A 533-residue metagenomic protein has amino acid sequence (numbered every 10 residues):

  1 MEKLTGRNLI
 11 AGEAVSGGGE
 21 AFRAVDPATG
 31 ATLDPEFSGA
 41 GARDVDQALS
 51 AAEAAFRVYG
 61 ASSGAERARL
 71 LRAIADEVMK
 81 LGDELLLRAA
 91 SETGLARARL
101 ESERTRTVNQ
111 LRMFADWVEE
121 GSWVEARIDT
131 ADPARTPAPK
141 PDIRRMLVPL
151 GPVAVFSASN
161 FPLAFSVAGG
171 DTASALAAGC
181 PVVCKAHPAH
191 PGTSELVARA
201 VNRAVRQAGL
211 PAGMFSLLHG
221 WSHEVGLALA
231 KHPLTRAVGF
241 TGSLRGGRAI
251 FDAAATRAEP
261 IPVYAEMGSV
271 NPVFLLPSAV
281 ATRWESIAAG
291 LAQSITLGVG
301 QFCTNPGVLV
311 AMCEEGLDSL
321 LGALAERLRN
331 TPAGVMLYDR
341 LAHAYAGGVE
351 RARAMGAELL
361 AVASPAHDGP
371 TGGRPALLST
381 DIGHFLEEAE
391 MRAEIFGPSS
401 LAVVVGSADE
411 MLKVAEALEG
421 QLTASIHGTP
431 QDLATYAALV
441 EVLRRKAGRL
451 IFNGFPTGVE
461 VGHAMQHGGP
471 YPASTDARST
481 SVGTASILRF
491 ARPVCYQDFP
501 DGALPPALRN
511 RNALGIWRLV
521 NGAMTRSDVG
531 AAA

Functional and structural regions predicted by a protein language model:
M1-A138, A533: N-terminal Rossmann-like NAD(P)+-binding subdomain of aldehyde/semialdehyde dehydrogenases
T5, G17, A289, A311-L422: NAD(P)-dependent aldehyde/semialdehyde dehydrogenase
F56, G60, A75-G82, L86-A89 (+19 more regions): Structural signal for hydrophobic packing residues in well-ordered secondary-structure cores of soluble enzyme domains
L70, C180-T193, M214, I261-P277 (+6 more regions): Short loop-to-beta-strand entry elements in the cores of soluble alpha/beta enzymes
S122-Q293, D318, V529-G530: Rossmann-like NAD(P) dinucleotide-binding subdomain of oxidoreductase/dehydrogenase enzymes
N160, A189, S222-H223, T235 (+11 more regions): Short, glycine-/Ser/Thr-/acidic-enriched flexible segments
D368-G373, A408-L504, R526-G530: C-terminal core of ALDH-fold dehydrogenases
